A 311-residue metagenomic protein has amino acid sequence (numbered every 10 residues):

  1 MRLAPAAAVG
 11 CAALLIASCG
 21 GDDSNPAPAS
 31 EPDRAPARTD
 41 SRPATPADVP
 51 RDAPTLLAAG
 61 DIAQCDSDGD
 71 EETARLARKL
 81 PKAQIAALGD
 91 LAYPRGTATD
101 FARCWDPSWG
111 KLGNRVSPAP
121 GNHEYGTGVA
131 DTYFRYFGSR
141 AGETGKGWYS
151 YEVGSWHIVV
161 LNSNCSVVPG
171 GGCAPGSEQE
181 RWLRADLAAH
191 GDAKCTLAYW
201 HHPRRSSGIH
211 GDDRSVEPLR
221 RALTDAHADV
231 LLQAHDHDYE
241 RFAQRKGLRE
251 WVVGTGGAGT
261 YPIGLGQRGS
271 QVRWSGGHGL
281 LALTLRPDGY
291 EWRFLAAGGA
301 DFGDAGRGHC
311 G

Functional and structural regions predicted by a protein language model:
M1-A7: Bacterial N-terminal signal peptides that target proteins for export
L15-S18: C-terminal motif of bacterial Sec signal peptides marking the signal peptidase cleavage site
G20-P28: Bacterial lipoprotein signal-peptidase II cleavage site
R34-R103, G176-E178, A185, S206-S207: N-terminal active-site segment of His-dependent metallophosphoesterases
L56-A58, I85-A87, P118-A119, A198 (+1 more regions): Residue-level marker for buried hydrophobic side chains located in beta-strands that build the well-ordered beta-sheet
D61, G89-D90, G121-N122, L161 (+2 more regions): Active-site glycine-centered loops adjacent to acidic/histidine catalytic or metal-binding residues that shape
R78, Y93, T97-C195, H210-V230 (+1 more regions): Extended active-site neighborhood of metal-dependent phosphoesterases/phosphodiesterases
S270-G311: A short C-terminal boundary segment appended to hydrolase-like catalytic domains
